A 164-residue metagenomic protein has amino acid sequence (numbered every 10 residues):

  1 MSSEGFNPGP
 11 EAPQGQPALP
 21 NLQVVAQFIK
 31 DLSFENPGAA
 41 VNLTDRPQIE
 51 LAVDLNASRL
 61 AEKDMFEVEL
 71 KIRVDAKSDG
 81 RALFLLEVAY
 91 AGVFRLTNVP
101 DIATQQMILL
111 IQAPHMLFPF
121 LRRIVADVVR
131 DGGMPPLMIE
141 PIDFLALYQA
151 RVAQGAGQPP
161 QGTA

Functional and structural regions predicted by a protein language model:
S2-M116, R122-A164: N-terminal intrinsically disordered, cationic/polar leader segments that include organellar targeting peptides
